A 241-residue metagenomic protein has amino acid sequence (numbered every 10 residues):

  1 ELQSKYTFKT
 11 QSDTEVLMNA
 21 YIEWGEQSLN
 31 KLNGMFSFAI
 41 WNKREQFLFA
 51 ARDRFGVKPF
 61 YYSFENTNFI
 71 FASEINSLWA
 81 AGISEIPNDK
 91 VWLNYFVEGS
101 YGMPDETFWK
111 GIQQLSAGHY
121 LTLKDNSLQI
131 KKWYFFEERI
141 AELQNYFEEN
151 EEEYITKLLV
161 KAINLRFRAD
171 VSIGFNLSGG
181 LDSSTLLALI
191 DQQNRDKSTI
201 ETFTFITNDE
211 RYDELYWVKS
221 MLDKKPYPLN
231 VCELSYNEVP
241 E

Functional and structural regions predicted by a protein language model:
L2-E15, W41-Y146: N-terminal segments that mediate ammonia production and transfer in glutamine-dependent amidotransferase systems
K5, E23, K43-I70, S84 (+2 more regions): ATP-dependent adenylate-handling active sites, centered on carboxylate activation for C-N bond formation
Q11-E45: Catalytic core of PPM/PP2C metal-dependent serine/threonine phosphatase domains
M18-N19, N76, L93-E98, A188 (+2 more regions): Generic alpha-helical structural context detector
Q27, T107-K110, S172: A structural connector/turn signal
L32-M35, Q114-A117, V171: Short, basic and Ser/Thr-rich N-terminal targeting/leader segments
